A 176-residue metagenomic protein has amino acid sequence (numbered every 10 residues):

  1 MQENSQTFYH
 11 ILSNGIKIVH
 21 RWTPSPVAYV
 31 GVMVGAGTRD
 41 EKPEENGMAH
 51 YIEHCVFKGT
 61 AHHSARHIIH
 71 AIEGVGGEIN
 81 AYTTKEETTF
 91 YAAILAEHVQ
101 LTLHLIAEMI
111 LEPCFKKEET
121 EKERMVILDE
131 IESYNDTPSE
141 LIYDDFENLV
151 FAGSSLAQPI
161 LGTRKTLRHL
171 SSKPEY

Functional and structural regions predicted by a protein language model:
M1-H67, Y91, H104: His/Glu-rich zincin catalytic helix
A61, I68-Y176: Acidic/histidine-enriched segments that form metal/cofactor-coordinating and catalytic pocket/exosite environments
